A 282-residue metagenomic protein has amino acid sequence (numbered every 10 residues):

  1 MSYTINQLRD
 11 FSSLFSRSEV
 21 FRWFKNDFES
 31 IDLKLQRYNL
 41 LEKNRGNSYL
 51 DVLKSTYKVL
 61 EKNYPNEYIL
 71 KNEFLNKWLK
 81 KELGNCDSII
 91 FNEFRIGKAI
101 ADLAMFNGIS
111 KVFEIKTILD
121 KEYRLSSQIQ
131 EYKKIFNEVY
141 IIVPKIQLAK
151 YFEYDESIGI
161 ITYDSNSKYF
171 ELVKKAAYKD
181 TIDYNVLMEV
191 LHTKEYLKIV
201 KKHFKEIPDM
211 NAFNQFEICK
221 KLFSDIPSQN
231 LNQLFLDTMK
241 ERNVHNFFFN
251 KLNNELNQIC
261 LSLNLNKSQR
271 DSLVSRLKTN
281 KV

Functional and structural regions predicted by a protein language model:
M1-P65: Interdomain/boundary linker segments immediately adjacent to catalytic/signaling cores
K62-N107: Active-site metal-binding core of divalent-cation-utilizing nuclease and nuclease-like domains
I89-N92, I115-K121: Short, flexible loop segments at the rims of nucleotide/cofactor-binding pockets, characterized by
L103-L119: Conserved catalytic cores of phosphodiester-cleaving nucleases, focusing on short active-site segments
N107-I109, D164-S167: Short acidic-glycine loop/turn motifs at beta-strand connectors
L119-D164: Catalytic cores of nucleic-acid endonucleases
Y169-K240: A conserved mid-domain beta-alpha-beta active-site/ligand-binding segment of alpha/beta enzyme cores
D225-V282: C-terminal, charge/polar-rich interaction regions
